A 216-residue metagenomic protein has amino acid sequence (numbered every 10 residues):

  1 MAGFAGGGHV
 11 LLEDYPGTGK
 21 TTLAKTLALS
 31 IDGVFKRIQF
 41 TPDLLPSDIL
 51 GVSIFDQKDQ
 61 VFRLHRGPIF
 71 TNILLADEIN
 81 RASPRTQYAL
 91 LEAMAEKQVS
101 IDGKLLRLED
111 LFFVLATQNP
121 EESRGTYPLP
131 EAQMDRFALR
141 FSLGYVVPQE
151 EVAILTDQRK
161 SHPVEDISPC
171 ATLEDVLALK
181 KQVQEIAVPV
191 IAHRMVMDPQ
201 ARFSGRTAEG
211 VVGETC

Functional and structural regions predicted by a protein language model:
A2, F55-L75: Conserved alpha-helical scaffold flanking the Walker A/P-loop in AAA+ ATPase domains
A2-G7, Y15-P16, R66-I69, L106-L108: Phosphate-binding P-loop
F4-T41: Walker A/P-loop
D14, D77-E78, A89: Walker B catalytic acidic pair
Y15, I49, T117: P-loop (Walker A) phosphate-binding loop of NTP-binding proteins
S30-K58: AAA+/P-loop NTPase substrate/partner-engagement loops
D56-V61, R81-A82, T86, M94-A171 (+1 more regions): Canonical AAA+ ATPase core
E174, Q184-C216: C-terminal engagement/docking regions of AAA+ P-loop ATPases
